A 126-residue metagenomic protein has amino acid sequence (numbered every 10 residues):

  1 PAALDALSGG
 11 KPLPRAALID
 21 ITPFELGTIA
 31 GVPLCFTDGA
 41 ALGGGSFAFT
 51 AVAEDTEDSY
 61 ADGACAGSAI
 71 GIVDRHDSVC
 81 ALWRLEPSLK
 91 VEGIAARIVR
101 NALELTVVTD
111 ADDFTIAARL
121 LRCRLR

Functional and structural regions predicted by a protein language model:
P1-R126: Sequence/structural signature of beta-propeller domains
